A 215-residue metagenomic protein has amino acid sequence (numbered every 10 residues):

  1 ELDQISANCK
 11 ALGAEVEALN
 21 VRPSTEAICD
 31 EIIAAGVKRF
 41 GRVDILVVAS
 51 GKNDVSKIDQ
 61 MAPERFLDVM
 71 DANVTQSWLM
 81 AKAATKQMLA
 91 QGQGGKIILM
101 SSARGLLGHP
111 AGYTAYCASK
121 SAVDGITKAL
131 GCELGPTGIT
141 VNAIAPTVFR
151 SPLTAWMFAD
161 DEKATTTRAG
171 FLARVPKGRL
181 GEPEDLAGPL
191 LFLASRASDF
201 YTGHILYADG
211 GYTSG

Functional and structural regions predicted by a protein language model:
A14-E15, R42-V43, M88-A103, P136-I139 (+1 more regions): Active-site loop of short-chain dehydrogenase/reductase
C29, K57-I58, A62-M70, F171: Substrate-binding pocket helix/loop in short-chain dehydrogenase/reductase
M61, G108-C117, A129, M157: Active-site loop-to-helix junction immediately N-terminal to the catalytic Tyr of the SDR YXXXK motif in Rossmann-fold
A81, S119, T127: Active-site helix of classical SDR
K86, C132-P136, D199: Alpha-helical segment proximal to the catalytic Tyr-Lys
L107, L190-L191, R196, T202-G215: Short C-terminal tail/terminal secondary-structure segment of NAD(P)H-dependent dehydrogenase/reductase domains
P136, V148-V175, D185: A glycine/serine/threonine-rich, flexible loop-to-helix segment that serves as the NAD(P) cofactor-binding "lid"
